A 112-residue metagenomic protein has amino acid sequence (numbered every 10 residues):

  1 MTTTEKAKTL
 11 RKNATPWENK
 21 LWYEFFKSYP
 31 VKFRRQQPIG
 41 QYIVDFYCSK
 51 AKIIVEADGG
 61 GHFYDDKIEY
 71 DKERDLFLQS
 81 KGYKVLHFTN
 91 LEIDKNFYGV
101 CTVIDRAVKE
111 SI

Functional and structural regions predicted by a protein language model:
M1-I112: Nucleic-acid endo/exonuclease domains
